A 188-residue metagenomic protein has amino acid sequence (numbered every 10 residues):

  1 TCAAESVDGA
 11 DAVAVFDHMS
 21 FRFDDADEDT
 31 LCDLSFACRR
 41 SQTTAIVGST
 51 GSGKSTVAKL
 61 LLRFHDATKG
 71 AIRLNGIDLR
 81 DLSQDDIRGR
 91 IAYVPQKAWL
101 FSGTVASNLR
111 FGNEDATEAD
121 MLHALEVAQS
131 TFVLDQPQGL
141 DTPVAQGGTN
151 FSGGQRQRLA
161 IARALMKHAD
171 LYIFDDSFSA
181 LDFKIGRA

Functional and structural regions predicted by a protein language model:
C2-R187: ABC-type nucleotide-binding domain
